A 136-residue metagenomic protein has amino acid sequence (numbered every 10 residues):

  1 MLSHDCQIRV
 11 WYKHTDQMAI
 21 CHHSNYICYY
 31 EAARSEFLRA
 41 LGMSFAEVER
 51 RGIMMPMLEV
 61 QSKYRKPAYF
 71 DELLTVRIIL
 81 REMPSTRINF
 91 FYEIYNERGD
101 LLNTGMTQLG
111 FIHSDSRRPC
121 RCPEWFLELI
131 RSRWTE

Functional and structural regions predicted by a protein language model:
M1-M57, S114-E136: Hot-dog-fold acyl-thioester-processing enzymes
L2-C6, R39, Y69-L73, R81-E136: HotDog/MaoC-like acyl-thioester-processing domains
R9, Q61, Q108: Short aromatic/hydrophobic contact patches that present stacked aromatics for nucleic-acid/ligand binding
L58-Y64, V76-R77, F91: Short structured motifs
